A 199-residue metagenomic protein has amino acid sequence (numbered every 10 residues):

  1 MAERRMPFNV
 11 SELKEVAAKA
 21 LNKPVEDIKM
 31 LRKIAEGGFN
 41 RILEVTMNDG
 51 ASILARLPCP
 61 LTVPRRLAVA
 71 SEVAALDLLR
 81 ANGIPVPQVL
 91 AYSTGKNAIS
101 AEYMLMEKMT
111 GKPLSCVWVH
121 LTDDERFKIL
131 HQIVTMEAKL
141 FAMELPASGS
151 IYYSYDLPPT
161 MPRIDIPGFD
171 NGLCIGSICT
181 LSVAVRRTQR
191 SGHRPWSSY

Functional and structural regions predicted by a protein language model:
M1-R32: Juxta-kinase regulatory segment immediately upstream of eukaryotic protein kinase catalytic domains
M30-Y199: ATP-binding pocket architecture of kinase catalytic cores
